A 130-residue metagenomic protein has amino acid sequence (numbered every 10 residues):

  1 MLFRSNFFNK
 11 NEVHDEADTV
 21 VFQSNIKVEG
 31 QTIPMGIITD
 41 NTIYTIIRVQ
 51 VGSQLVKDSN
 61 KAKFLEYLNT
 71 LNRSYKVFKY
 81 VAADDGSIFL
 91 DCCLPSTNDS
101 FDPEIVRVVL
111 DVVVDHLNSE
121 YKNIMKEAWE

Functional and structural regions predicted by a protein language model:
F7-P34, T39-S53: Ser/Thr-rich, low-complexity intrinsically disordered terminal regions
R48-F89: Short, internal acidic amphipathic alpha-helical interface segments that mediate docking to partner proteins
V51, C93-S96: Short, histidine-centered active-site or binding-site loop motifs used for metal coordination, general acid-base
S96-V109: A short acidic/glycine-rich loop-to-helix N-cap element
D115-I124: C-terminal partner/receptor-binding element of secreted or periplasmic proteins
M125-E130: Short, highly charged C-terminal tails/helix-capping segments
